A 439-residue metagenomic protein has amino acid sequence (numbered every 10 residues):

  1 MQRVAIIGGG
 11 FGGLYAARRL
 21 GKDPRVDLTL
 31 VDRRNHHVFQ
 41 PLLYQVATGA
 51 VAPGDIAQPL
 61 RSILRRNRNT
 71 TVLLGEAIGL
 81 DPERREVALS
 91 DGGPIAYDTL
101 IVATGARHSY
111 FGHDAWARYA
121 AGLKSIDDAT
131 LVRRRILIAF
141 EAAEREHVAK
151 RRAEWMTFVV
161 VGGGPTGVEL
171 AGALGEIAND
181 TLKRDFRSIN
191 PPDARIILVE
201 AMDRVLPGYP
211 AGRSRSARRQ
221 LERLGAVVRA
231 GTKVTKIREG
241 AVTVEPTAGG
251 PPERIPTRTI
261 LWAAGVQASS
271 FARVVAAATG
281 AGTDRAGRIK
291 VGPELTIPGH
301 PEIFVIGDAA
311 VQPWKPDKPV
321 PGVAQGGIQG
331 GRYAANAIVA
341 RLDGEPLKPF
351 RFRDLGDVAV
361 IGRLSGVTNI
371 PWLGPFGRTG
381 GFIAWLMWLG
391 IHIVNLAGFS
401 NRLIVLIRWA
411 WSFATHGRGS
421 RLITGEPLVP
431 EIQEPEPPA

Functional and structural regions predicted by a protein language model:
M1, G326, G330, N336-A439: C-terminal, flexible cofactor-proximal segment of oxidoreductases
M1-L74, I78, F158, P165-Y209 (+1 more regions): Beta1-alpha1 glycine-rich phosphate/pyrophosphate-binding loop at the start of Rossmann-like nucleotide-binding domains
I7, I95-R107, V234, I255-G265 (+1 more regions): Short hydrophobic core segments
Q40-Y44, H113-A115, V275, W314-V320 (+1 more regions): Short acidic, glycine/proline-rich loop/turn micro-motifs
T70-V159, A248-G250, L261: FAD-binding core/adjacent interface of flavoenzyme oxidoreductases
T71-G79, G175-P293, G299, L347: A Rossmann-like FAD-binding core segment of flavoenzymes
R118-V148, A241, E253-Q329, N336: FAD-site-proximal beta/loop scaffold in flavoenzymes
